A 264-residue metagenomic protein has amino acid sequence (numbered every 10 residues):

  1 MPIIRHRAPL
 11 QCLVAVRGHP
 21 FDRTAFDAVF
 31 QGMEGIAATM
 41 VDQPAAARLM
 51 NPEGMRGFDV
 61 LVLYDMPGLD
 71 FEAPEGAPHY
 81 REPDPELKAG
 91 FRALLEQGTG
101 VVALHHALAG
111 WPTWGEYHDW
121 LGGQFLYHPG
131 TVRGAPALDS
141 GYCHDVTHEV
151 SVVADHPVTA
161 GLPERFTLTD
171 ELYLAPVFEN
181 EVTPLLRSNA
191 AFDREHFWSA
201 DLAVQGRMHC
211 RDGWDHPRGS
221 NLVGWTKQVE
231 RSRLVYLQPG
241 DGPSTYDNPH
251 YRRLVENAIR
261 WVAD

Functional and structural regions predicted by a protein language model:
M1-V60, P67: Aromatic-Pro/Gly-enriched surface loop or interdomain linker that acts as a lid/target-recognition segment
P2-R7, A203-D264: Extracellular ligand-binding/catalytic regions of CAZymes and related secreted enzymes and adhesion modules
I3, T24, A28, M33 (+2 more regions): Catalytic beta-strand/loop cores that center a nucleophilic Ser/Cys/Thr and support acyl-enzyme chemistry
L13-A15, T39-M40, V60-D65, L95 (+3 more regions): Structural recognition of the beta-strand scaffold that forms the well-ordered cores of secreted hydrolase catalytic
H19-P20, A45-A46, P67-D70, A107-W111 (+2 more regions): Solvent-exposed loop/turn segments at secondary-structure junctions within structured extracellular/periplasmic domains
P44-N51, A89, R218-G224: Alpha-helical scaffolding within the catalytic cores of extracellular/periplasmic polymer-degrading hydrolases
M55-W114: Short alpha-beta junction capping motif
A109-L138, D145: Short, glycine-/small-residue-rich phosphate/pyrophosphate-handling segment
